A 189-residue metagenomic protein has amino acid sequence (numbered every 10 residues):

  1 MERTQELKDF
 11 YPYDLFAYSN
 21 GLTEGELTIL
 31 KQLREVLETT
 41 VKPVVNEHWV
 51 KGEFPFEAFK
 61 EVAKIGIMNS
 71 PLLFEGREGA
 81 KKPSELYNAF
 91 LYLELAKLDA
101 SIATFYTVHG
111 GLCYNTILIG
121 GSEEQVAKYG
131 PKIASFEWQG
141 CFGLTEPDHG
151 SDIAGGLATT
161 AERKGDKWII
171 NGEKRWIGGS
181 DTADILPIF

Functional and structural regions predicted by a protein language model:
M1-T107, Q125-K128, K132-S135: Amphipathic, small/basic residue-rich leader segments at the start of a protein or domain
L91, N115-I117, G143, I185-F189: Adenylate-forming
E94, L98-S101, I117-E146, R163-W168: FAD-binding glycine-rich core of flavoenzymes that anchor FAD
I102-E124, I153-A154: N-terminal glycine-rich flavin-associated loop
G111-L112, E137, A154-G156, D181-A183: Short, solvent-exposed loop/turn segments at the edges of secondary structure
H149-I153, W168, G179: Hydrophobic, small-residue-rich alpha-helical packing segments that form membrane-like cores
A158-T160: Short, surface-exposed charged micro-motifs
N171-F189: A short core secondary-structure module
